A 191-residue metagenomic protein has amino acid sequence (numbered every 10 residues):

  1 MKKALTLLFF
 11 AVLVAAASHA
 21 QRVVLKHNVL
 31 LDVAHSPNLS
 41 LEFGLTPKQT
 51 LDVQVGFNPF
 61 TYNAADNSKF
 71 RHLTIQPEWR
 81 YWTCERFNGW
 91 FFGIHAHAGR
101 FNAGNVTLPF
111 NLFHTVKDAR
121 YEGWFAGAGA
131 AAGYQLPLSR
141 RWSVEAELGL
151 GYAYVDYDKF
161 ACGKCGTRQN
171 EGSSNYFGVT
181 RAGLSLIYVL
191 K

Functional and structural regions predicted by a protein language model:
A4-V14: Sec-dependent N-terminal signal peptides
V14-A20: Sec/Tat signal peptide C-region and signal peptidase I cleavage site
A20-V29: Cleaved targeting-peptide boundary
L31-V33: Acidic-and-aromatic substrate-binding clefts and catalytic sites of carbohydrate-active enzymes
H35-N38, G129: Short, surface-exposed coil-to-beta transition loops
F43-A146, G183-Y188: Gram-negative (and chloroplast) outer-membrane scaffold detector with strong preference for beta-barrel transmembrane
S139-K191: Predominantly the C-terminal beta-signal and adjacent terminal strand-loop region of outer-membrane beta-barrel
